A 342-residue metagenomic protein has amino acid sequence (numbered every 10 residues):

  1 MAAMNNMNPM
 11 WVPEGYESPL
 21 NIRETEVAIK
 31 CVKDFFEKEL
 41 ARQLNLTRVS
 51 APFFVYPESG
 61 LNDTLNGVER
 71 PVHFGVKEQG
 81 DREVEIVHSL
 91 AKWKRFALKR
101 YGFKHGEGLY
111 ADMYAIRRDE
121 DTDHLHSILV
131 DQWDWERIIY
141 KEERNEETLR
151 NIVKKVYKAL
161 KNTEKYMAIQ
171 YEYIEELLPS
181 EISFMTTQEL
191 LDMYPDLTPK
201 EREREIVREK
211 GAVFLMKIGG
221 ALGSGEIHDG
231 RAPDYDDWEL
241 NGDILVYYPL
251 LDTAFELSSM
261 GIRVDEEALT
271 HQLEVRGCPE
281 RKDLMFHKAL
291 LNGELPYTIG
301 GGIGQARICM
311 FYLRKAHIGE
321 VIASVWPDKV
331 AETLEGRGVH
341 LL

Functional and structural regions predicted by a protein language model:
A2-H126, D134-I138: Class II aminoacyl-tRNA synthetase-like tRNA-binding/catalytic domains
V27, C31, F35, E147-N151 (+4 more regions): Generic recognition of stable, solvent-exposed alpha-helical segments in well-folded globular domains
L40-T47, V156-M167, A316: A generic secondary-structure signal for well-formed alpha-helical elements
E58-D63, L177-M185, P327: N-terminal pre-domains immediately preceding structured catalytic cores
F74-K77, K99-H105, L125-S127, E175 (+4 more regions): A general structural signal for short secondary-structure junctions and capping/turn motifs
E107-L109, V130-D134, K210-A212, D252-A254: Extracellular structured ligand-interaction cores
A111-L197, E201: Extended, charged alpha-beta segments that form solvent-exposed binding/catalytic grooves in nucleic-acid-handling
Y114-I116, T187-L342: A translation/RNA-centric and nucleic-acid-associated enzymatic feature enriched in Class II aminoacyl-tRNA synthetases
